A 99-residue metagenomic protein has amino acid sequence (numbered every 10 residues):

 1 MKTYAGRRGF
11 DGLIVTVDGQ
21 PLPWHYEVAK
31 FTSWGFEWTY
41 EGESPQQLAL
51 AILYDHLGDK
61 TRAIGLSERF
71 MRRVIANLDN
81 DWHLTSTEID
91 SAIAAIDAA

Functional and structural regions predicted by a protein language model:
M1, A95-A99: Short intrinsically disordered terminal tails
M1-V15: N-terminal leader regions that mediate targeting or early regulatory function
D11-R69, I75: Amphipathic alpha-helical packing elements
G58-I96: Short, compact, well-ordered microdomains
